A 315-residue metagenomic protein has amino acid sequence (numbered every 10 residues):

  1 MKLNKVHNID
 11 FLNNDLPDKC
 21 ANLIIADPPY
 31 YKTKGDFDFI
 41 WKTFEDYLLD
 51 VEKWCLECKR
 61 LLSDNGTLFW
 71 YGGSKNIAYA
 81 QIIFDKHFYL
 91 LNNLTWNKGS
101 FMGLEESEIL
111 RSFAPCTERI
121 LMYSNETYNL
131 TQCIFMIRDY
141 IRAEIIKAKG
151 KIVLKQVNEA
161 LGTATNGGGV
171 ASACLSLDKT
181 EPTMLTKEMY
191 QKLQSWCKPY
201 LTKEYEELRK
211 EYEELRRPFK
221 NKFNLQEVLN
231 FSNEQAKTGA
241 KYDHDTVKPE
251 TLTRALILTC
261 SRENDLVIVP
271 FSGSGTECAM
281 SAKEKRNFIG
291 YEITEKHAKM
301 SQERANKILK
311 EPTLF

Functional and structural regions predicted by a protein language model:
M1-Y291, K296-A298: Core catalytic lobe of class I
S301-Q302: Conserved SAM-binding loop
K307-F315: Positively charged, low-complexity nucleic-acid-binding target-recognition regions
